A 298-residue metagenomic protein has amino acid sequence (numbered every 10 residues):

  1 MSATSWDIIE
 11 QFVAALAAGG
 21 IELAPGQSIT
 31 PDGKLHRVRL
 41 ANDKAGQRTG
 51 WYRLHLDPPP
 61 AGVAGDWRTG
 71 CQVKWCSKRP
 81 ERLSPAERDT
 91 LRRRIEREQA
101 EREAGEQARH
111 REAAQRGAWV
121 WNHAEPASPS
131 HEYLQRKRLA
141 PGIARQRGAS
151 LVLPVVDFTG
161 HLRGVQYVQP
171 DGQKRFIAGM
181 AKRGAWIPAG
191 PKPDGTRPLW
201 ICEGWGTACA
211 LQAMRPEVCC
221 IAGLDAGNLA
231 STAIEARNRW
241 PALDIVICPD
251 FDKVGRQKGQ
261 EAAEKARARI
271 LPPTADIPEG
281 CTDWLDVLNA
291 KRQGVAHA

Functional and structural regions predicted by a protein language model:
M1-E10, R197, C209-A298: TOPRIM fold recognition
M1-E132, K253, Q257, E264-K265: Non-catalytic accessory segments of DNA primases and related replication-initiation nucleases
G20, R138, I143, R215 (+1 more regions): Glycine-centered loop/turn motif at secondary-structure junctions
G26, A144-R145, P273: Residue-level detector of family-conserved "landmark" positions at structurally sensitive sites
T30-K34, A149-V152, A275-L285: A short acidic, often aromatic-flanked loop/helix-cap motif at beta-alpha or helix-coil junctions that lines enzyme
R111, S150-W240: Phosphate-handling DNA/RNA-contact segment within nucleic-acid enzymes
H131-G148: Short, basic/aromatic recognition patches
P141-R145, R163, V246: Phosphate-handling catalytic cores of nucleic-acid transaction enzymes
